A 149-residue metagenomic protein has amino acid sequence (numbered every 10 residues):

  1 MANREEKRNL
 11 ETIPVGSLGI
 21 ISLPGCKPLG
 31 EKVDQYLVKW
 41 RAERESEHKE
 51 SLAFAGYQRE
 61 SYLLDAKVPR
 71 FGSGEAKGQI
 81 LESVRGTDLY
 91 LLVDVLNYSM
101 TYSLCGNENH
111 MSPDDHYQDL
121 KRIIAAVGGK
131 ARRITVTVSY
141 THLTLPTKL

Functional and structural regions predicted by a protein language model:
M1-L145: PRPP-associated nucleotide enzymes
T147-L149: N-terminal low-complexity segments that are often proline-rich with Ser/Thr-Pro
